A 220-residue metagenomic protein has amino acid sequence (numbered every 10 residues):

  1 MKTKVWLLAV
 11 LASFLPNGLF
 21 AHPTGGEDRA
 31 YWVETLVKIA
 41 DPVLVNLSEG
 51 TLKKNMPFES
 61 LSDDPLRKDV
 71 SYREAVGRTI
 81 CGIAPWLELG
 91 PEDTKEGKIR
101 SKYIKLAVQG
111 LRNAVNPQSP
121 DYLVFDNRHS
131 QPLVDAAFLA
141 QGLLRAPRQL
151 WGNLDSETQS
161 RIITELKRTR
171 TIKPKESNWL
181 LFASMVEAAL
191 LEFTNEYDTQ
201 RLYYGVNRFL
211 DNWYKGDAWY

Functional and structural regions predicted by a protein language model:
M1-L7: Bacterial N-terminal signal peptides that target proteins for export
L8-G18: Bacterial N-terminal signal peptides
H22-E74, C81, P85, K105-R112: Low-complexity, Ser/Thr/Pro/Gly-enriched N-terminal "stalk/linker" regions
L47, L87-P91, N195: Helix-turn/linker elements and helix-coil junctions of extended alpha-helical scaffolds
E49-K53, E92, K175, W219: Intrinsically disordered or highly flexible coil/loop and linker segments, enriched in small and charged/polar residues
L61-L66, E92, P120-F125: Glycine- and acidic
Y72, I83-W86, R100-Y220: Aromatic-lined, polymer-binding surfaces characteristic of secreted/periplasmic polysaccharide-degrading enzymes
K95-E96: Long, charge-dense tracts
